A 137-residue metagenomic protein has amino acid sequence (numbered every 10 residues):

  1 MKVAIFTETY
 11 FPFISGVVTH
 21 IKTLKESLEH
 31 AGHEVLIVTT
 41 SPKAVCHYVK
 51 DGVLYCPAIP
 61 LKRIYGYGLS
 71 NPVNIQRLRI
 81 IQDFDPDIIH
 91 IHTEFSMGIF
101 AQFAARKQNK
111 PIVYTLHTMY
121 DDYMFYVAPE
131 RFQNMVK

Functional and structural regions predicted by a protein language model:
M1-Y55: N-terminal subdomain of nucleotide-sugar transferases
V3, I89, I112: Receiver (REC) domain switch-region micro-motif
E8, L116-M119: Histidine-centered beta-alpha loop that forms part of the nucleotide-sugar donor binding/catalytic region in diverse
H33, P86, K110: Short glycine/serine/threonine/alanine-rich loop segments
V38, I91-H92, T115: Structural motif
D51-R79, A128-M135: A short, charged, and often flexible helix/loop element on the N-terminal side of the glycosyltransferase catalytic
K62-I88, S96-F103, K107: An amphipathic, basic-hydrophobic alpha-helix
P111-V113, D121-K137: Nucleotide-sugar donor phosphate/pyrophosphate-binding loop at the beta->alpha transition of glycosyltransferases
